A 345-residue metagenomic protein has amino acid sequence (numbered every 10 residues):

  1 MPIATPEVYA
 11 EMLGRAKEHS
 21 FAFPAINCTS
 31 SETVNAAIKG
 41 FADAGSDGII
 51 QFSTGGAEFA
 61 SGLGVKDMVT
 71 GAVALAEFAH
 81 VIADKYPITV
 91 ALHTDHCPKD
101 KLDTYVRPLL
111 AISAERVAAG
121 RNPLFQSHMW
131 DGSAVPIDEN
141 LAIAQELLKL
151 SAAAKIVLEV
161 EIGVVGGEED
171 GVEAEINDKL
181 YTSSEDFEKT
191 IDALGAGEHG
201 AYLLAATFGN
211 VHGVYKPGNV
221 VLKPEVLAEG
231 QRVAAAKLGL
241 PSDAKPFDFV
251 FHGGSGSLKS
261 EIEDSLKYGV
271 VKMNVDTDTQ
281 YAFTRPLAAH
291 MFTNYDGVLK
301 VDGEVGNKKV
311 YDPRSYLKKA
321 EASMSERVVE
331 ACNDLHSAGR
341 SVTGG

Functional and structural regions predicted by a protein language model:
E7-R15, S31-K66, T70-P87, K99-K245 (+2 more regions): Alpha/beta enzyme core
A16-H19, F23, C28: N-terminal signal-anchor module of multipass membrane proteins
A25-N27, I49-Q51, A91-H93: Short, conserved beta-strand segments within well-ordered enzyme catalytic domains that often line or immediately flank
I26-E32, T54, G303, G345: Short secondary-structure junction/hinge motifs that connect adjacent elements
C28, L92-P98, F247-S257: Glycine-rich beta-to-alpha transition loops that act as phosphate-gripper elements at the mouths of alpha/beta enzyme
A83-D84, K216, V226, G230-P313: Catalytic-face loop-and-helix region of soluble metabolic enzyme cores
T293-G345: Extended, intrinsically disordered, low-complexity segments
